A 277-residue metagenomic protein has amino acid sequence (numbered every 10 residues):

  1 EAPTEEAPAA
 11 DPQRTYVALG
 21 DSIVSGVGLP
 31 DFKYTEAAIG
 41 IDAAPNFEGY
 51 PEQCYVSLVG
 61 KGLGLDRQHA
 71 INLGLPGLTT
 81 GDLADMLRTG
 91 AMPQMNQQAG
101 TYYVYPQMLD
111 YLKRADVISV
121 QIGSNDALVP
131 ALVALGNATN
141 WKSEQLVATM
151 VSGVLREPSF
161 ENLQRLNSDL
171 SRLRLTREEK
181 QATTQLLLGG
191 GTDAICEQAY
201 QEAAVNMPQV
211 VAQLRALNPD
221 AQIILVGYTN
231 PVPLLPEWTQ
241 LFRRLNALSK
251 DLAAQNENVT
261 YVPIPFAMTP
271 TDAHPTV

Functional and structural regions predicted by a protein language model:
A2-P76, N137-T139, T276: Serine-esterase "nucleophile elbow" of acetyl-processing enzymes
P3-V17, A91-M92, N96-I118, Q209-D220: Short amphipathic alpha-helices and their capping/turn segments at secondary-structure boundaries
T15-G26, H69-G74, D116-Q121, D126-L128 (+2 more regions): Structural recognition of the beta-strand scaffold that forms the well-ordered cores of secreted hydrolase catalytic
L19, P51-Y55, V59, V104 (+4 more regions): Stable alpha-helical elements in mature extracytoplasmic
V27-L29, D82-Q198, Y228-V232: Oxyanion-hole/transition-state-stabilizing segment in secreted/luminal serine hydrolases and related acyltransferases
L58-Q68, N206-I224, L245-P263: A structural motif corresponding to the C-terminal end of an alpha-helix and its immediate exit/capping segment
N72-L87, P270: Short beta->alpha junction loops
Y228-V277: Catalytic His-Asp segment of secreted/periplasmic serine-dependent ester chemistry enzymes
